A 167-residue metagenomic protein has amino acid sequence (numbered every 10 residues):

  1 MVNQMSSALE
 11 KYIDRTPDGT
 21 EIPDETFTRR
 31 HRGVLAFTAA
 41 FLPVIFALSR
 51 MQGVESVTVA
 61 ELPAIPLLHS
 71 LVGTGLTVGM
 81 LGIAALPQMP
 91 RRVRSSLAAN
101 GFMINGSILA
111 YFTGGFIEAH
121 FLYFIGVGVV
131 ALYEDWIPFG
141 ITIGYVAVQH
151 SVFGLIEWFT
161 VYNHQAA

Functional and structural regions predicted by a protein language model:
M1-R15: Short, charged cytosolic
T16-R30: Cytosolic juxtamembrane amphipathic/interface segments immediately preceding and feeding into a transmembrane helix
R29-R32, A167: Membrane-interface junctions
G33-F116, L122-G128, T142, V146-H150: Hydrophobic transmembrane alpha-helices and their membrane-interface boundaries in multi-pass, membrane-anchored
I137-I141, A147, N163-A167: N-terminal membrane insertion elements
V152-A167: Alpha-helical transmembrane segments and their immediate juxtamembrane flanks in integral membrane proteins
